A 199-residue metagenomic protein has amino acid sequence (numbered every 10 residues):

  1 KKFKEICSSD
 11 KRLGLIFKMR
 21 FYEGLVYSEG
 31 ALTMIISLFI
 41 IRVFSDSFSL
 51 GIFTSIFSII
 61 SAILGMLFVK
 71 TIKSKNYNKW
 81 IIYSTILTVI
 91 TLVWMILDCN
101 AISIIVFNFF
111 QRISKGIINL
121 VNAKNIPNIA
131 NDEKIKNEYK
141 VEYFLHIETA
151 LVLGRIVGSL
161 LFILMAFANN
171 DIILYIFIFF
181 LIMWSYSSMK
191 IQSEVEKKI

Functional and structural regions predicted by a protein language model:
K1-G14: Flexible interhelical linker loops that connect adjacent transmembrane helices in multi-pass membrane transporters
K11-F57: Helix-loop boundary and gating motifs at the non-cytosolic
M19-E29, T33, F57-V69, F107-F162: Substrate-agnostic recognition of the 12-TM MFS/MFS-like secondary transporter fold
I41-V43, G154-F177: Transmembrane alpha-helix termini and helix-breaking/packing motifs in multi-pass membrane transporters
F44, L97-I102: Helix-breaking motifs and short loop linkers at transmembrane-helix boundaries and internal kinks in secondary membrane
K79-W94: Structural signature of the two symmetry-related core transmembrane helices
W94-M95, S188: MFS-fold secondary transporters
I172-I199: Multi-pass alpha-helical transporter architecture, strongest for 12-TM Major Facilitator/SLC carriers used
